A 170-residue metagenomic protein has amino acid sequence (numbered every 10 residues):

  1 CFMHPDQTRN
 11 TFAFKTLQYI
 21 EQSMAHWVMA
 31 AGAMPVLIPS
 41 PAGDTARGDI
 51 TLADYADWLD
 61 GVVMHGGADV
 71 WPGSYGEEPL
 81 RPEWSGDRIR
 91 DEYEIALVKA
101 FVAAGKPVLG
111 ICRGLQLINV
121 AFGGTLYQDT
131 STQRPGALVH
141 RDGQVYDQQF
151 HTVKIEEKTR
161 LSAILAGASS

Functional and structural regions predicted by a protein language model:
C1-L109, N119-Y127, S131-A168: N-terminal beta1-alpha1 cap of cysteine-dependent amidohydrolase-like domains
C112: Conserved G/P- and acidic residue-centered "switch" motifs that form tight phosphate/ATP-binding loops in soluble
L115: The feature captures the ABC ATPase H-loop/switch
